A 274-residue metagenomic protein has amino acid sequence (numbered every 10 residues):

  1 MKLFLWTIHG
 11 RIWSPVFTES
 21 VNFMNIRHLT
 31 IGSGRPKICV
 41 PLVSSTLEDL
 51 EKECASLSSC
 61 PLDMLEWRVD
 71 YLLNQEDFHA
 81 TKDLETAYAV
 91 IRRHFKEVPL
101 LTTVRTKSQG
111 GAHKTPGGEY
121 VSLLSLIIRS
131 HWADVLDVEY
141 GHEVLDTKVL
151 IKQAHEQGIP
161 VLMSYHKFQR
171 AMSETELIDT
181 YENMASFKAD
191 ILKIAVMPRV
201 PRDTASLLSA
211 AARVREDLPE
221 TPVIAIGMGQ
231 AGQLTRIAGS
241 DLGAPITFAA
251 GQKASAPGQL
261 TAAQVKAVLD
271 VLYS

Functional and structural regions predicted by a protein language model:
H9-G10, E19: N-terminal amphipathic/hydrophobic targeting modules at extreme N-termini, encompassing cleavable Sec/SRP-type signal
F17-L47: N-terminal amphipathic alpha-helix/helix-capping segment at the start of soluble metabolic enzymes
N25-I26, K52, S122-L123, A211-A212: A generic local structural motif
P36, V98-P99, I159, T221: A structural micro-motif
I38-Q153, H166-Q169: Active-site beta->alpha loop and helix N-cap motifs at the rims of alpha/beta catalytic domains
Y140-L150, H155-S274: Catalytic alpha/beta core domains of metabolic enzymes, predominantly
